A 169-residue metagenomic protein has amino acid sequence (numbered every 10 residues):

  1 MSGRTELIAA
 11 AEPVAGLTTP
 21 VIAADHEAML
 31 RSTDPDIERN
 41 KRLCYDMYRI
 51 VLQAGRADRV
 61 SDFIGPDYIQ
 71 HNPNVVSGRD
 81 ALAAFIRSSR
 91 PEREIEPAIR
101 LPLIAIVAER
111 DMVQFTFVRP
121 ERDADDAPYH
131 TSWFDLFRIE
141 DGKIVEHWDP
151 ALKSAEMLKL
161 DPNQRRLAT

Functional and structural regions predicted by a protein language model:
M1-T169: C-terminal and inter-domain tail/linker signature
